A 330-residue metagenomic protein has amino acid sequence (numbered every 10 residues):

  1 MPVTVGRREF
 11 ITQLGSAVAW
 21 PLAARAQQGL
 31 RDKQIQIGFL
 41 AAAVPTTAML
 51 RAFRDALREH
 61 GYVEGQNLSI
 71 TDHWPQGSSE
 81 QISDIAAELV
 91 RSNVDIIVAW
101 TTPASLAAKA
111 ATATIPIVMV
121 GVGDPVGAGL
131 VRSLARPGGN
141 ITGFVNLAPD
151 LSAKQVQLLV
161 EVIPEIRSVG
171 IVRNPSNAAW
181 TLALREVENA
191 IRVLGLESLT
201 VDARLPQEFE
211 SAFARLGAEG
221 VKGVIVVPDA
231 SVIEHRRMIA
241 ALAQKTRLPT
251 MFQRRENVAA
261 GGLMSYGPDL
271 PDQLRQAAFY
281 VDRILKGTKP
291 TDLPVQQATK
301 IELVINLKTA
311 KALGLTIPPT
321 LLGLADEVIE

Functional and structural regions predicted by a protein language model:
M1-E330: Short hydrophobic alpha-helices and adjacent helix-cap/hinge residues
